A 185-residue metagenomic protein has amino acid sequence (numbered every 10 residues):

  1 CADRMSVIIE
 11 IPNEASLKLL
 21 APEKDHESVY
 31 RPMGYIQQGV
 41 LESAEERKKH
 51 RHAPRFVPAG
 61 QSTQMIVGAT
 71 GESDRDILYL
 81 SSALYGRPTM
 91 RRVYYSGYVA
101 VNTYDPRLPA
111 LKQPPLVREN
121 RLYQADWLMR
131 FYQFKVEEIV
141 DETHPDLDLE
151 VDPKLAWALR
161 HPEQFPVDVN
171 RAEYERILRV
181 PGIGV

Functional and structural regions predicted by a protein language model:
C1-I139: Conserved AdoMet/S-adenosylmethionine-binding subsite of the radical SAM
V67-G68, P109-K112, R160-Q164, Y174-L178: Short, contiguous strand/loop micro-motifs
E142-E173: Conserved alpha/beta core segments of nucleic-acid transaction machinery
V167-V185: Helix-hairpin-helix
